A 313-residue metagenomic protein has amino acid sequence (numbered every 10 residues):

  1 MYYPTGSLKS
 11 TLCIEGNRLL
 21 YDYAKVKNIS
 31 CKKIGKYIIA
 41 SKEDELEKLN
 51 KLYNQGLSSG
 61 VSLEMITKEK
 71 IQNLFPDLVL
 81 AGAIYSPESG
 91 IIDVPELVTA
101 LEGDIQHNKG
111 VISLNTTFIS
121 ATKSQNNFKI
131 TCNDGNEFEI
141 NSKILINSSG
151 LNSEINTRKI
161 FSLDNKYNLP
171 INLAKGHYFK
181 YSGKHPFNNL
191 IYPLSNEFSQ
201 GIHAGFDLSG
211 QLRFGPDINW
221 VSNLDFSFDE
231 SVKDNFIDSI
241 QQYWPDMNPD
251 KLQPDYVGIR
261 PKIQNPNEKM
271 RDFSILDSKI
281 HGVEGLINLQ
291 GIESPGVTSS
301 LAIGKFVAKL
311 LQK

Functional and structural regions predicted by a protein language model:
M1-K70, G201: Dinucleotide-binding Rossmann-like beta1-alpha1 core, especially the glycine-rich loop that anchors the ADP
P4-E15, I39-K48, I84-G103, S227-V232 (+1 more regions): Short beta-strand to alpha-helix junction loop
I29-C31, E139, S148-H281: Active-site substrate-recognition segment that forms the wall of the catalytic cavity or substrate channel
K33, T67-K68, L114-T116, P254-Y256: Short loop/edge segments at beta-strand edges and connector loops that shape dinucleotide/nucleotide cofactor-binding
D44-K48, L74-A81, T122-K129, Q264-M270 (+1 more regions): A short, glycine/Asx- and small/polar-enriched loop/turn that sits immediately N-terminal to a beta-strand
I84-I144, L301: Helical element adjacent to the flavin cofactor pocket in flavoenzyme catalytic cores
M270-K313: C-terminal lid/capping helical subdomain adjacent to the catalytic/cofactor pocket in oxidative enzymes
